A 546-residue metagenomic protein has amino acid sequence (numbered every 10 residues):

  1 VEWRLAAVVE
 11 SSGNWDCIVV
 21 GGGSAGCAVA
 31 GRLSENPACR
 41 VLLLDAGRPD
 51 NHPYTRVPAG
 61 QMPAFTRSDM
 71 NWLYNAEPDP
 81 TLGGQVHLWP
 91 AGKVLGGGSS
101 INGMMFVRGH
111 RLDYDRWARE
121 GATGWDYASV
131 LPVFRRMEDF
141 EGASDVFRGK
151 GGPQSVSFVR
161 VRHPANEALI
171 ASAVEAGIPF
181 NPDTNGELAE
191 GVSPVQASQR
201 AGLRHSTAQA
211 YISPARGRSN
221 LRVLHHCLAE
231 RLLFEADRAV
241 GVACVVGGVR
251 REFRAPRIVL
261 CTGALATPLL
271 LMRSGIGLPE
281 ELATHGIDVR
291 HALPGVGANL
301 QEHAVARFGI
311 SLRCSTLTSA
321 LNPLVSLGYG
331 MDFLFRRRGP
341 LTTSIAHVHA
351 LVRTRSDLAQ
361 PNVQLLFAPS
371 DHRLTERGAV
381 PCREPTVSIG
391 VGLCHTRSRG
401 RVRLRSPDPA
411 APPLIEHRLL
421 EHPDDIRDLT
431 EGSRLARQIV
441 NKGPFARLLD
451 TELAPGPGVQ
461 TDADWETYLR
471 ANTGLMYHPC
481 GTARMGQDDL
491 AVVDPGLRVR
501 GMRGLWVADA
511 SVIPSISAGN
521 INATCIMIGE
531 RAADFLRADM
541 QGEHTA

Functional and structural regions predicted by a protein language model:
V1-A546: N-terminal redox-cofactor-binding region of secreted/periplasmic oxidoreductases
